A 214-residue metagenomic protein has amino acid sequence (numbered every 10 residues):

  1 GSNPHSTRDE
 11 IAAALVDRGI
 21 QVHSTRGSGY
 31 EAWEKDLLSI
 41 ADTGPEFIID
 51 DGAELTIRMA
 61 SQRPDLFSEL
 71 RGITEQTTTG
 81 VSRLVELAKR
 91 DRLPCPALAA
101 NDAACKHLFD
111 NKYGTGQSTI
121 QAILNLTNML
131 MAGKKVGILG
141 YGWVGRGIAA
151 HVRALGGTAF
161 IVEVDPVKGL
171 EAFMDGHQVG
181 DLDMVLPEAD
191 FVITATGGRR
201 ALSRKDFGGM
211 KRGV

Functional and structural regions predicted by a protein language model:
S2-A12, L98-A100, L139, R153-D175: NAD(P)-binding Rossmann-fold cofactor-contacting core
S2-K134: Glycine/serine-rich phosphate-binding loop and adjoining beta1-alpha1 elements at the start of nucleotide-handling
A12, L37, I148-A149, G169 (+1 more regions): Generic hydrophobic/aromatic pocket-lining and core-packing "Φ" positions
V16-G19, L93, L155, D175 (+1 more regions): Short, structured coil segments at secondary-structure junctions
Q21, T158, Q178: Residue-level detector of anion-binding/catalytic polar loops
A122, G147, H151: Rossmann-fold NAD(P)-dependent oxidoreductase module
V144: Hydrophobic/small residue at the entry helix of a nucleotide-binding pocket
G169, F173-V214: Rossmann-like adenosine-cofactor binding region
